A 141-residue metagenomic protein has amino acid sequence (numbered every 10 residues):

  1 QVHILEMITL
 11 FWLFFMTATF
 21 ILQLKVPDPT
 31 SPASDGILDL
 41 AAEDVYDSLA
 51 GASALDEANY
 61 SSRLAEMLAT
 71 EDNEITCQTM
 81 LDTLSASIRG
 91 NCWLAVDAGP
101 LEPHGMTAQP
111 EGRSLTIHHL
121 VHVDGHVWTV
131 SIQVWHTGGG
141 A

Functional and structural regions predicted by a protein language model:
Q1-I21: N-terminal single-pass transmembrane signal-anchor helix
F15-A141: Long, compositionally biased, intrinsically disordered regions
